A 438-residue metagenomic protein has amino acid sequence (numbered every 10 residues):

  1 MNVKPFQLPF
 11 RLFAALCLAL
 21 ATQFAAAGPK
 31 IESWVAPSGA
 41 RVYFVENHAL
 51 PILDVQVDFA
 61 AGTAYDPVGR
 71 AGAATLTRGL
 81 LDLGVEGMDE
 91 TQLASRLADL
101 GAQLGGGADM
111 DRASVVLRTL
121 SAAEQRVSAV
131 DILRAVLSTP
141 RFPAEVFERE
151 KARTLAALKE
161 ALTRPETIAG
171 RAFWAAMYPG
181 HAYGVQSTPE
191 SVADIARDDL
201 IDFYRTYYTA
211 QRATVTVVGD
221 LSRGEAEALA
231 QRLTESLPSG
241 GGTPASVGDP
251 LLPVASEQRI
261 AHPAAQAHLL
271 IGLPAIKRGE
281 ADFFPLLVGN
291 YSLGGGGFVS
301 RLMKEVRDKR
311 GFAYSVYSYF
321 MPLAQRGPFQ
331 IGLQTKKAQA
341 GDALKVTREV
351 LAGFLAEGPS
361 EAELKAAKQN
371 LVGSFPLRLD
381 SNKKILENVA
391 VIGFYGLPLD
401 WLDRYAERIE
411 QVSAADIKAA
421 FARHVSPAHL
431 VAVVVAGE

Functional and structural regions predicted by a protein language model:
N2-F13: Bacterial N-terminal signal peptides that target proteins for export
R11-Q23: Bacterial N-terminal signal peptides
A25-A27: Boundary at the C-terminal end of the N-terminal hydrophobic targeting segment
E32-P37, Q258-H262: Short acidic-hydrophobic surface loop/beta-edge motif
V45, L50-L76, E90-V136, L155 (+6 more regions): M16 family metallopeptidases and their MPP-like homologs
G84-G87, L137-E145: Short, polar/flexible loop-turn hinges at active-site or ligand-entry regions and domain interfaces
Y183-G184, A210, T214-G279, V434-A436: An aromatic/glycine/proline-enriched structural segment found at the starts of mature extracellular/organellar domains
